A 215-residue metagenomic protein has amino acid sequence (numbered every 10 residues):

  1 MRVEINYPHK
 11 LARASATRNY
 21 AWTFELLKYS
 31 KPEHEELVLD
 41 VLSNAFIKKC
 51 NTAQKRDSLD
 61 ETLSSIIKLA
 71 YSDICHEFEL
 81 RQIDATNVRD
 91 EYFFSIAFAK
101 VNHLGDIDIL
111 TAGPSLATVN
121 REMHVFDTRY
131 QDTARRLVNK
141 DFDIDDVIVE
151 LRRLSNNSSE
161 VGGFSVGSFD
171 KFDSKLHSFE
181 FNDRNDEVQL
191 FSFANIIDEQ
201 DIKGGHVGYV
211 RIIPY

Functional and structural regions predicted by a protein language model:
M1-Y215: PP2C/PPM-type serine/threonine phosphatase catalytic domain
